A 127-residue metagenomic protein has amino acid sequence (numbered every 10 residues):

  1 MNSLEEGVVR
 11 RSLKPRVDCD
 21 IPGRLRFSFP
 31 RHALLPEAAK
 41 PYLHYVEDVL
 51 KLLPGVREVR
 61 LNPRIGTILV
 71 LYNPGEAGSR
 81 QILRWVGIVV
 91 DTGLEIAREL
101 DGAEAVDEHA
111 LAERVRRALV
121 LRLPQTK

Functional and structural regions predicted by a protein language model:
M1-V8, E37-P54: Short amphipathic alpha-helix segments
N2, P30-A33: A short, structure-level motif marking secondary-structure boundaries and short turns
N2-P22, R26, V89-K127: C-terminal low-complexity, charged extensions that often adopt amphipathic alpha-helices
R24-F27, L34, V46-T67, L71-N73: Short acidic amphipathic segments
L34-P41, E76-I82: Short, conserved charged micro-motifs
P74-G93: Charge-rich, low-aromatic oligomerization/scaffolding segments with amphipathic character
